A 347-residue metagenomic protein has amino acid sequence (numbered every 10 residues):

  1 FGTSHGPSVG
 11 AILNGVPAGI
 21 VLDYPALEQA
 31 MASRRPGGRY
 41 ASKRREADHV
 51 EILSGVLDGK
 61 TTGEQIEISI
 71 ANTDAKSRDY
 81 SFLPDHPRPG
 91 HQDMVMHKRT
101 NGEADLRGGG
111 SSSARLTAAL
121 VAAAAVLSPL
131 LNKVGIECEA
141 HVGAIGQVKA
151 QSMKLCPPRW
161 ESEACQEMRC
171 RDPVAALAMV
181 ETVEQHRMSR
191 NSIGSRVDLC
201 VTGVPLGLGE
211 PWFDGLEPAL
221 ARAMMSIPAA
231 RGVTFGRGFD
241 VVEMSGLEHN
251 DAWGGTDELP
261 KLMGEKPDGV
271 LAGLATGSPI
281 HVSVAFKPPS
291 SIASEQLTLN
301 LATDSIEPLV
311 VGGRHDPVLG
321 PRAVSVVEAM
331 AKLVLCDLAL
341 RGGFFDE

Functional and structural regions predicted by a protein language model:
F1-E347: Generic N-terminal targeting/processing segments that precede catalytic cores or assembly contacts
